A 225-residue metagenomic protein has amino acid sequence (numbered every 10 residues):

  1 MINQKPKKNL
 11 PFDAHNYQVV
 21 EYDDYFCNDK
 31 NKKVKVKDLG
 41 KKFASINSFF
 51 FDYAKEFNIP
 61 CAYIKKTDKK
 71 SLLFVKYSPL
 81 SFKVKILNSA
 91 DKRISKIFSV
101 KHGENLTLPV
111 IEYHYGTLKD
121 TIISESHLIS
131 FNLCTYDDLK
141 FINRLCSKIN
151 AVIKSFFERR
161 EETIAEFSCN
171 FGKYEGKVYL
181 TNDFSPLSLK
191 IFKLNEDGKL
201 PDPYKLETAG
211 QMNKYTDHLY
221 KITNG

Functional and structural regions predicted by a protein language model:
M1-Y115, T223: Active-site loop/lid in soluble adenylation, ligation, and acyl-transfer enzymes
K32-K41, L118-L145: Short histidine-centered catalytic/ligand-binding loop motif
A62-K69, F157-Y174: A short glycine-rich, hydrophobically flanked beta-strand micro-motif that places a catalytic Asp/Glu for divalent metal
V84-I86, F167-F171, L206, G210: A structural signal for short, well-ordered beta-strand segments
E104-D120, N150-T163, S185-L189: Phosphate-binding core of ATP-grasp and ATP-grasp-like enzymes
L133-A165: A long amphipathic alpha-helix within ATP-dependent nucleotide-binding catalytic cores
S168-L194: A short beta-strand motif that forms the metal-chelation/ATP-contact edge of phosphoryl-transfer active sites
F184-G225: C-terminal helix-cap and adjacent tail motif
